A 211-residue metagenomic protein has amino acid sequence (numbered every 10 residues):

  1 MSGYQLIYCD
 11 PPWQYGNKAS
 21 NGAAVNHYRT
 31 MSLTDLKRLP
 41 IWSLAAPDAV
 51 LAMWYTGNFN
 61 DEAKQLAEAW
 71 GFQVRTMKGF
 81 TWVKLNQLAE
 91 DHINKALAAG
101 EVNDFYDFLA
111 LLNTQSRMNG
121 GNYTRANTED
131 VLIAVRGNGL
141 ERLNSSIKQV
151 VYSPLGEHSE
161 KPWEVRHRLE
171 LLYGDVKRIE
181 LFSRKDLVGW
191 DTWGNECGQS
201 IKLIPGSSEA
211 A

Functional and structural regions predicted by a protein language model:
M1-A211: Class I S-adenosyl-L-methionine-dependent methyltransferase catalytic core
